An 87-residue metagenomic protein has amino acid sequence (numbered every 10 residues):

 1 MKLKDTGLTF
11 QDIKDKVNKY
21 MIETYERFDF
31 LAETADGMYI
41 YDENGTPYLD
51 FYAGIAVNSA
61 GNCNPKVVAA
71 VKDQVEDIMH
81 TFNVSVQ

Functional and structural regions predicted by a protein language model:
M1-D36, I78: Active-site-adjacent loop/helix segments that line or gate small-molecule/cofactor pockets in enzymes
Y20, Y25, Y41, Y48-Y52 (+1 more regions): Aromatic side chains
F30-D50: Active-site and channel-lining beta-strand-loop segments that bind or position nucleotide-derived/phosphorylated
P47-Q87: Glycine-rich loop-to-alpha-helix module at the N-terminal edge of alpha/beta enzyme cores
